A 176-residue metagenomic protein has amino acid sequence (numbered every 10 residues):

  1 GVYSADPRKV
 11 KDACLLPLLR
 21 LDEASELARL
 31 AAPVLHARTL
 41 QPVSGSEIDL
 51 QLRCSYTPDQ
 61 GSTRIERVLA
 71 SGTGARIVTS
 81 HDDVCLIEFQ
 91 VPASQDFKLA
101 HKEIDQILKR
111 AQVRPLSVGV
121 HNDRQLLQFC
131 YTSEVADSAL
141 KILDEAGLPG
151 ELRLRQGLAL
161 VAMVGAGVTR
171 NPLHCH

Functional and structural regions predicted by a protein language model:
G1-H176: C-terminal catalytic "cap/lid" subdomain
